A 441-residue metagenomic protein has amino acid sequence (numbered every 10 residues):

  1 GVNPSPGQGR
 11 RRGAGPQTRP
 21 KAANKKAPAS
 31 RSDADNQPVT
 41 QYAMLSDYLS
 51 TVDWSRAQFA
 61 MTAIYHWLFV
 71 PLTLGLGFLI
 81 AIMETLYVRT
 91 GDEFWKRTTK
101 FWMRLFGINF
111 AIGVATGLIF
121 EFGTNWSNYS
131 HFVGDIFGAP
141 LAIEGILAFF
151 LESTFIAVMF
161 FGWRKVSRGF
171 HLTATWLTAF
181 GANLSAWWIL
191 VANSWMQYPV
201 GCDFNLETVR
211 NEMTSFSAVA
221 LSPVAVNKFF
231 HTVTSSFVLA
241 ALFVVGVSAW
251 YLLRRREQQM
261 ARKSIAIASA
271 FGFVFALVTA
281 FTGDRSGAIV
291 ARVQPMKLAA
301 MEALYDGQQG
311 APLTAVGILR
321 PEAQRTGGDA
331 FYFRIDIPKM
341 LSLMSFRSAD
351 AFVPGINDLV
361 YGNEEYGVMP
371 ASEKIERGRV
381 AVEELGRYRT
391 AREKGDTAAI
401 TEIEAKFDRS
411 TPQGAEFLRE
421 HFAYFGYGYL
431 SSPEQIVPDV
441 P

Functional and structural regions predicted by a protein language model:
N3, N24, D35-N36: Intrinsic-disorder-associated, low-complexity terminal segments enriched in Asp/Asn/His/Tyr and depleted of Lys/Arg
P4, Q8-R12: Compositionally biased, intrinsically disordered low-complexity segments enriched in Pro/Arg/Gln/His
R19, R31-D33: Short, low-complexity intrinsically disordered segments enriched in A/P/G/S/L with frequent Arg, especially at protein
A27-P28: Positively charged N-terminal leader segments that act as targeting/secretion signals
V39-P441: Polytopic transmembrane helical bundles with strong interfacial aromatic enrichment
